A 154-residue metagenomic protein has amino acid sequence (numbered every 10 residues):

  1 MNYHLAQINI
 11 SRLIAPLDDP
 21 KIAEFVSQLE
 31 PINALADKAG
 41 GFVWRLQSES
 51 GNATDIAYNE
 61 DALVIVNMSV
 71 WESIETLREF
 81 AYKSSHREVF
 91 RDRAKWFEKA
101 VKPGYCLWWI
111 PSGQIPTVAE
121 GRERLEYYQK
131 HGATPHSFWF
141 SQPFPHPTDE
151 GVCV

Functional and structural regions predicted by a protein language model:
M1-V64, P103-V154: Short S/T/G/P-rich N-terminal loop/turn motif that feeds into the first structured element of a domain
L13-L17, E72-L77: A generic structural motif
W44, V70-W71, W96-F97: Tryptophan-centric aromatic hotspots in well-structured domains and transmembrane helices
S48-S50, V70-I74: Histidine- and/or cysteine-centered catalytic micro-motif in compact active-site loops
D61, I74-K102: An amphipathic, aromatic/His-enriched active-site/gating alpha helix that lines ligand/cofactor pockets
N67: Glycine/Thr-rich phosphate-binding loops that ligate phosphate moieties of nucleotide and other phosphorylated ligands
